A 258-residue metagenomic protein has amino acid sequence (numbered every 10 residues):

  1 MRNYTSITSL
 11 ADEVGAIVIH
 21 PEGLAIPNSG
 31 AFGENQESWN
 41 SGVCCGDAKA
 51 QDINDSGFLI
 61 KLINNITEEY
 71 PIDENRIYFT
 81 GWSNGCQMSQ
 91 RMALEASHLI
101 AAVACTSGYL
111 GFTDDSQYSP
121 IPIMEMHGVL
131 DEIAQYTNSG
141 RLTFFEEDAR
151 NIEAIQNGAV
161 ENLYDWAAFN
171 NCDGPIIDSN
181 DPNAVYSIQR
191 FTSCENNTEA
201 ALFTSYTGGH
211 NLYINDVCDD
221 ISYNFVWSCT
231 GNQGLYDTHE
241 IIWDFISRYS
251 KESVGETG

Functional and structural regions predicted by a protein language model:
M1, N28-G30, G111-D115, I133-Y136 (+1 more regions): Extracytoplasmic/secreted cell-surface and envelope-processing proteins
M1-Y78, R91, E95, I214-W227: Serine-hydrolase catalytic machinery in alpha/beta-hydrolase-like enzymes
R2, T67-P122, E132: Primarily recognizes the serine-hydrolase "nucleophile elbow" in alpha/beta-hydrolase and SGNH/GDSL folds
E22, T80, T106-S107, M124-H127 (+1 more regions): Alpha/beta-hydrolase-fold catalytic nucleophile elbow
G23, V129-E132, S139, Y206-G209: Acidic beta-to-alpha connecting loop that harbors the catalytic carboxylate
C45-A50, E146-I155, Y223-Q233: Active-site rim elements
M124-M126, Q156-G158, L163-E256: C-terminal catalytic histidine-bearing segment of alpha/beta-hydrolase fold enzymes
E132-T143, I155-G158, Y213-N215: Conserved alpha/beta-hydrolase "acid-adjacent" motif
